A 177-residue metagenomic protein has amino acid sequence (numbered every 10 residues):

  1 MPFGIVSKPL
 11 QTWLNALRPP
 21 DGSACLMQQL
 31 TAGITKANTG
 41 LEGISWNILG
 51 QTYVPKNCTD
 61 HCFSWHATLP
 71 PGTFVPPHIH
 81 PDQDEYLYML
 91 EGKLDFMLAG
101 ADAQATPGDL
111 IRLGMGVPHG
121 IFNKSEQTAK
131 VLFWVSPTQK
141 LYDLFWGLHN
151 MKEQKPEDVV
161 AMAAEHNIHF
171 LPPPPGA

Functional and structural regions predicted by a protein language model:
P2-F63, M151-A177: A short, N-terminal "cap"/entry segment at the start of jelly-roll beta-barrel domains of the cupin/DSBH fold
G22, L26, W134-E153: A hydrophobic/aromatic-rich effector-binding and dimerization subdomain of bacterial HTH-type transcriptional regulators
L49-G50, W65-H80: Conserved short histidine dyad/triad with adjacent acidic residue
L69-P71, L90, M115, S125: Short loop/turn positions at the edges of beta-strands in beta-sheet-rich folds
D82-L94, A99: Glycine- and acidic-residue-biased ligand/ion/polar-headgroup-sensing regions
D95, M115-Y142: Ligand-binding loop in jelly-roll beta-barrel domains
G100-P118: Short acidic-glycine-tyrosine-enriched beta hairpin
